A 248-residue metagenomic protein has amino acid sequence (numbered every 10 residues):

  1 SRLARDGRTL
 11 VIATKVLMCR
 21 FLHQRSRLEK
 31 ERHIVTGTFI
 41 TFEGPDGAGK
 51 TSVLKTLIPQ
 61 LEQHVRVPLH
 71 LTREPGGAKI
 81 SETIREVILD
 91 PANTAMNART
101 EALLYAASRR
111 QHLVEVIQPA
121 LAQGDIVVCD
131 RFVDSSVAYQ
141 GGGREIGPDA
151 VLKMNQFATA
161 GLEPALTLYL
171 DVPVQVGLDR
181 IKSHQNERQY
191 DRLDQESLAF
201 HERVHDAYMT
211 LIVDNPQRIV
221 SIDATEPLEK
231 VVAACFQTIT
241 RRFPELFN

Functional and structural regions predicted by a protein language model:
K30-H33, K55-I58, Q175-N248: NTP-dependent small-molecule kinase module
T36-F39: Pre-Walker A (Motif I) flank of P-loop NTPase domains
F42: Hydrophobic anchor at the beta1->P-loop junction of P-loop NTPases
P45: P-loop (Walker A) phosphate-binding loop of NTP-binding proteins
K50: Conserved lysine of the Walker
H64-T159: ATP-dependent small-molecule kinase phosphotransfer cores that center on conserved nucleotide phosphate-binding segments
S135-D206: A glycine- and Lys/Arg-enriched "phosphate-lid" helix/loop adjacent to the NTP-binding pocket of small-molecule kinases
